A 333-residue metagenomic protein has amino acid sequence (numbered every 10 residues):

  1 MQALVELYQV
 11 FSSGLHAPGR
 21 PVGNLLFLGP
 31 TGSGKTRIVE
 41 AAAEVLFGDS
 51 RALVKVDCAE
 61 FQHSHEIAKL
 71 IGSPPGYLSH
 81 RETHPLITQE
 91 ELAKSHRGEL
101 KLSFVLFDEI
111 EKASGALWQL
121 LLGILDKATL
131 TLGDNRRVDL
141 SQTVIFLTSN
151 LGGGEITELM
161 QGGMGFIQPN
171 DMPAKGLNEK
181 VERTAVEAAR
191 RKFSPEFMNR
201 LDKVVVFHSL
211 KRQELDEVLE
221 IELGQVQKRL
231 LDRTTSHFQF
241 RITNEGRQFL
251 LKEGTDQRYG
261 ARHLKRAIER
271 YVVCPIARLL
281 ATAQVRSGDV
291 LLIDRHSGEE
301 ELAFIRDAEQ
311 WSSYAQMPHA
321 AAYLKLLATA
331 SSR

Functional and structural regions predicted by a protein language model:
M1-R333: AAA+ P-loop NTPase nucleotide-binding core of proteostasis motors
